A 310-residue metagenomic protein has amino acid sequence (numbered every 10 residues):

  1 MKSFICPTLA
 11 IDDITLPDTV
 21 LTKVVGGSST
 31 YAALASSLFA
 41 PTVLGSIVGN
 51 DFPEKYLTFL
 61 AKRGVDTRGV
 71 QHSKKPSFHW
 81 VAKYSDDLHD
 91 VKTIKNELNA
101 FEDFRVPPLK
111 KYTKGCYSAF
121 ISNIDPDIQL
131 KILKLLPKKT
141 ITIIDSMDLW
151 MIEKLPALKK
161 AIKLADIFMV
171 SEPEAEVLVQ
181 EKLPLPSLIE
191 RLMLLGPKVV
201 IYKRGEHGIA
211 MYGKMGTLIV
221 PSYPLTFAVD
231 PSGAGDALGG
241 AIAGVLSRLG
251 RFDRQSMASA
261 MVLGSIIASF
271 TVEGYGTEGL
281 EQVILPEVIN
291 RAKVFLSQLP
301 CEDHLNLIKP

Functional and structural regions predicted by a protein language model:
M1-F4: Extreme N-terminal starter segment of soluble prokaryotic enzymes
I11-K23, A40-F120, K134-K139, I289-P310: Conserved N-terminal subdomain of the carbohydrate kinase-like
T19-L34: Short catalytic helix/loop segments, enriched in acidic residues and glycine and frequently bearing histidine
L34, W80-K83, G208-Y212: Short beta-strand scaffold segments in enzyme catalytic cores
V43, P224-V294, Q298-L299, H304: Conserved post-catalytic alpha-helical subdomain immediately downstream of the catalytic base and nucleotide-binding
G49-D51, N123-I128, M147-M151: Short beta->alpha connector loops
Y56, I128-L135, P156-K160: A short acidic, amphipathic alpha-helical/loop segment
P137-I141, D148-I219, F227: Conserved phosphate/ATP/ADP-binding segment of small-molecule kinases
